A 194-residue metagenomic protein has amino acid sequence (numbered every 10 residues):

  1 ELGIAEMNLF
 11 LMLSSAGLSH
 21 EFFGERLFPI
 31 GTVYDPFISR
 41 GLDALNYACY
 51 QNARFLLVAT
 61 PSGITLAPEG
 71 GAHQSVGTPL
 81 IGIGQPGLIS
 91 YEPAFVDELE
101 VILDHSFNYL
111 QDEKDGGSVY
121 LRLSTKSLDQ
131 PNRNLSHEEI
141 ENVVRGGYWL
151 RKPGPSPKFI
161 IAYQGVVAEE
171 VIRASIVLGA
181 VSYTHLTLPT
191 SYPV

Functional and structural regions predicted by a protein language model:
E1, V76-T78, Q85-P86, L99-V177 (+1 more regions): Glycine-/acidic-rich phosphate or pyrophosphate-binding loops and their flanking alpha/beta elements
E1-L128: Thiamine diphosphate
A53, S182-Y183: Short phosphate-binding/catalytic loops that engage adenosine nucleotides
T184-T190: Conserved small/polar residues in nucleotide/adenosyl-binding loops
